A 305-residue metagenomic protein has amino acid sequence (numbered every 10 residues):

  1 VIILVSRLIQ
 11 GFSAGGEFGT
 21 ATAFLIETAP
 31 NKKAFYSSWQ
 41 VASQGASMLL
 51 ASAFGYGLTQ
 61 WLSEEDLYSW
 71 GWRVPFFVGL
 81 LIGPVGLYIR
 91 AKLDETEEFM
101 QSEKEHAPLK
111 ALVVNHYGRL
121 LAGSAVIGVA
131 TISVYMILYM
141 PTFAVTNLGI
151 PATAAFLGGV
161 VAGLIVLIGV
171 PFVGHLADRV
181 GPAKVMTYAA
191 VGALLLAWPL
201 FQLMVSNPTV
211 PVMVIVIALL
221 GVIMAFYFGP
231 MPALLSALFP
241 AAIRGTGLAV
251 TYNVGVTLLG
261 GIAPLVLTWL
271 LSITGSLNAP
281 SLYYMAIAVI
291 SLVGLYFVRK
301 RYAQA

Functional and structural regions predicted by a protein language model:
S13, A34-T59, I82, Y252-A263: Glycine-rich segments within core transmembrane alpha-helices of 12-TM secondary carriers
Q60-F77, W269-A286: A membrane-interface helix-boundary motif in multi-pass transporters
G86-A91, M285-A305: Multi-pass alpha-helical transporter architecture, strongest for 12-TM Major Facilitator/SLC carriers used
Y117-V166, G260-A263: Extracytoplasmic gate region of multi-pass secondary transporters
V170-P182: Helix-to-loop junctions at the C-terminal end of transmembrane segments in multipass secondary transporters
R179-V191: Cytoplasmic membrane-interface "Motif A"-like loop-to-helix N-cap segments of 12-TM Major Facilitator Superfamily
V191-N207: C-terminal ends and interior cores of transmembrane alpha-helices in multi-pass membrane transporters/permeases
A242-I273: A late C-terminal transmembrane helix in Major Facilitator Superfamily
